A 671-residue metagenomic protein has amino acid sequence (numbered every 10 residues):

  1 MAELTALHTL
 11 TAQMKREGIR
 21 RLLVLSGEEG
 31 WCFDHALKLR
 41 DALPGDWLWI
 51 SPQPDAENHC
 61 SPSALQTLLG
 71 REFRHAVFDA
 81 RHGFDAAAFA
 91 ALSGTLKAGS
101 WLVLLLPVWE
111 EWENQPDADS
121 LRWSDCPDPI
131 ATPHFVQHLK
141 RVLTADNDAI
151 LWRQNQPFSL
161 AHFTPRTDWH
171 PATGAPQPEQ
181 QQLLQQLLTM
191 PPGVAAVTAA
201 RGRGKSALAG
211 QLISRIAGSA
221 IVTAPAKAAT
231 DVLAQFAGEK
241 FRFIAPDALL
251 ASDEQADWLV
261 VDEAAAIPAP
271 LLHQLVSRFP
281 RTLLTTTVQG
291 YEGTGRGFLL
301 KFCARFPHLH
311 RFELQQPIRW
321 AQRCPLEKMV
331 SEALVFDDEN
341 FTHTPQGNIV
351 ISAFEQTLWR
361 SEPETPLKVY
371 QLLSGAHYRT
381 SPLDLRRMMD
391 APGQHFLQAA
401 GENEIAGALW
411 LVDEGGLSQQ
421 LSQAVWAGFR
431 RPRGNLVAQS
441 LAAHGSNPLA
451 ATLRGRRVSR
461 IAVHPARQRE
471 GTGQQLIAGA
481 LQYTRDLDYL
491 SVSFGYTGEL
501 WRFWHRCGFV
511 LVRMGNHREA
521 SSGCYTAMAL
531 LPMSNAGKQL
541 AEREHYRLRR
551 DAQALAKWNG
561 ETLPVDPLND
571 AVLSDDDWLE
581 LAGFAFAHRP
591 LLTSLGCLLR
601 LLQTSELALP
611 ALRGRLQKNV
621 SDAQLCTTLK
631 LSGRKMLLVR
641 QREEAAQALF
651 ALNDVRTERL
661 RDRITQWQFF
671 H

Functional and structural regions predicted by a protein language model:
A2-L10, P171-P191: N-terminal pre-P-loop "Q-motif" helix
R20-E28, K38-P52, A196-T198, G218-T230: Conserved RecA-like ASCE P-loop NTPase motor core of nucleic-acid helicases/translocases
C32-F33, K205: Conserved lysine of the Walker
L65-H162: N-terminal accessory nucleic-acid engagement/regulatory domains that precede and modulate ATP-driven motor cores
D125-A175, C303-T342: Conserved coupling/interface region of RecA-like P-loop/ASCE motor cores
A207-Q211, R460-Q482: Conserved acetyl-CoA-binding loop-helix of GNAT-fold acetyltransferases
A248-L250, W258, P270-L271, P280-Y378 (+2 more regions): Terminal substrate-recognition subdomain of acyl/acetyltransferases
G393-V412, Q419: Conserved beta-hairpin
